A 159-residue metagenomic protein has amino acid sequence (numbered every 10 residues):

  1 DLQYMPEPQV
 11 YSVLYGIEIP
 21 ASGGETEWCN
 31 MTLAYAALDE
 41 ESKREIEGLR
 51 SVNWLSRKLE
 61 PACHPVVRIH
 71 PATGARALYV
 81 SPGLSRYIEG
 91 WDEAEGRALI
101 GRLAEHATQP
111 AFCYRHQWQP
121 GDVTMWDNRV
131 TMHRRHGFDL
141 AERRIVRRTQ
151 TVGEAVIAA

Functional and structural regions predicted by a protein language model:
D1-V123, R129-A159: Non-heme Fe(II) oxygenase catalytic core, chiefly the N-lobe of the double-stranded beta-helix
